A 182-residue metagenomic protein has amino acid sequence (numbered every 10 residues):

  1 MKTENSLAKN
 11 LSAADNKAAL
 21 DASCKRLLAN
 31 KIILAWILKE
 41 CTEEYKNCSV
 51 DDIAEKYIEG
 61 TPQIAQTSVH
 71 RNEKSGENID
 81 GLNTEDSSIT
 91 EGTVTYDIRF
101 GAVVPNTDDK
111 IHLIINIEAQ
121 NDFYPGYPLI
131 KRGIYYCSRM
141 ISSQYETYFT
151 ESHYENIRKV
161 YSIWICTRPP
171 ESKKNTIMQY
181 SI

Functional and structural regions predicted by a protein language model:
M1-I182: Accessory alpha/beta interaction modules
